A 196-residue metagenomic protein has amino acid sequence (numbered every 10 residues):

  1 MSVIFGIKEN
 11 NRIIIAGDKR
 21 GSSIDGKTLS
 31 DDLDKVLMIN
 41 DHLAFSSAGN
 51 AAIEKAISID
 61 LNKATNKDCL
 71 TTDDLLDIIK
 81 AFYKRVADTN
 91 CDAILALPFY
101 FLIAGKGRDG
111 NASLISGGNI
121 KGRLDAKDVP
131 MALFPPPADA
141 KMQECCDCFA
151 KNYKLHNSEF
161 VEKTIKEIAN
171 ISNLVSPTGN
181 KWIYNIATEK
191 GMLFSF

Functional and structural regions predicted by a protein language model:
M1-F196: N-terminal nucleophile
